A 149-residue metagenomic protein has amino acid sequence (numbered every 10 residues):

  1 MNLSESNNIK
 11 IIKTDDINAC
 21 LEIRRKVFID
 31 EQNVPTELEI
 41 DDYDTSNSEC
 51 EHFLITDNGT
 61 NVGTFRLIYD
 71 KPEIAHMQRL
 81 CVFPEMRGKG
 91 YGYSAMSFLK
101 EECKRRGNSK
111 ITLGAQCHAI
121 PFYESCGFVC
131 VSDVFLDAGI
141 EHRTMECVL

Functional and structural regions predicted by a protein language model:
N2-H52, T56-N58: Short amphipathic alpha-helix that is part of the acyltransferase structural core
E49-F53, A75, E141-M145: Short beta-strand micro-motifs in enzyme catalytic cores
L54, T60-I68, H76-C81: Conserved beta-strand in the GNAT
Y69-M77, R87, G107, D137-H142: A conserved beta-turn-beta hairpin within the catalytic core of GNAT-like acetyltransferases that forms part
M86, G90-F98: Conserved acetyl-CoA pyrophosphate-binding loop and the N-cap/start of the following alpha-helix in GNAT-like
M96, C103-Q116: Conserved GNAT acetyl-CoA-binding A-motif
T112-G114, E124, V129-T144: Conserved catalytic-core motifs of GNAT/GCN5-like acyltransferases
